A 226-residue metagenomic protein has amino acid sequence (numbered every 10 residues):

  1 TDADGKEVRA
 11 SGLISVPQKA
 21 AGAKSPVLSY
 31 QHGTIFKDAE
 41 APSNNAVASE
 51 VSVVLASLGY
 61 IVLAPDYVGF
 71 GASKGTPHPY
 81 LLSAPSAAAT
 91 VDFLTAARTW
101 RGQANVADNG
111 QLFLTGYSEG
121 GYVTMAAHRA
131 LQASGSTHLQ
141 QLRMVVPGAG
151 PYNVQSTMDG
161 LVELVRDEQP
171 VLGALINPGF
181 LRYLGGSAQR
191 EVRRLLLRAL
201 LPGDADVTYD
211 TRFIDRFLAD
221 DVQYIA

Functional and structural regions predicted by a protein language model:
T1-P26: N-terminal cap/lid segment of alpha/beta-hydrolase-fold proteins
A3, S43-V47, P77-P85, T115-E119: Alpha-helix capping and helix-loop boundary segments enriched in small/acidic/polar residues
S15, Y30-T34, P65-V68, T115-E119 (+1 more regions): Active-site-proximal beta-strand/loop segments in catalytic clefts of secreted hydrolases
K19-S25, G33-A64, V68-K74: Short substrate-entry loop that stabilizes the transition state in hydrolases
A23-V27, S57-L63, D108-L112, Q140-M144: Loop/turn elements at helix/coil->beta-strand transitions in domains of secreted/extracellular proteins
Y80-Q103: Alpha/beta-hydrolase active-site loop
A96-E168: Primarily recognizes the serine-hydrolase "nucleophile elbow" in alpha/beta-hydrolase and SGNH/GDSL folds
G148-A226: Accessory cap/linker subdomain of secreted extracellular hydrolases
